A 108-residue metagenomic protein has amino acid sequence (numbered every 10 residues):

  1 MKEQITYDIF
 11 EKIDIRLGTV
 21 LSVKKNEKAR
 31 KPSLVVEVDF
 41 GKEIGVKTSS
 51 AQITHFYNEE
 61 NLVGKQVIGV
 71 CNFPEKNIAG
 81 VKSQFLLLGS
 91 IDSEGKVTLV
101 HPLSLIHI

Functional and structural regions predicted by a protein language model:
M1-I106: Phosphate-backbone binding interfaces of nucleic-acid-interacting proteins
